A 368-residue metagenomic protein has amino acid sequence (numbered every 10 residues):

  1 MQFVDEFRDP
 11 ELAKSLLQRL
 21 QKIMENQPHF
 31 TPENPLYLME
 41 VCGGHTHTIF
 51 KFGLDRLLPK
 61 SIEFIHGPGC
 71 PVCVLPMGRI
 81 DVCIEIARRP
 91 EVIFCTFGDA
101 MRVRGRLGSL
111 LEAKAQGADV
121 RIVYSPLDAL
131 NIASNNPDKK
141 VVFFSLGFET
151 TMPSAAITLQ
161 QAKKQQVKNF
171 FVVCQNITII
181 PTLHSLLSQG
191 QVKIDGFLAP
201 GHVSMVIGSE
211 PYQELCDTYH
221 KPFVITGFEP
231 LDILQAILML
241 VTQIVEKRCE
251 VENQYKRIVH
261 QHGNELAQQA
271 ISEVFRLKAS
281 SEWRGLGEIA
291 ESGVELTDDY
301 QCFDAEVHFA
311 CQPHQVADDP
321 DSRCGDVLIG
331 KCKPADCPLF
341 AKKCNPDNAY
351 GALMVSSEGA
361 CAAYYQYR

Functional and structural regions predicted by a protein language model:
M1-D138, M152, A156, Q160-Q165 (+5 more regions): Metallocofactor- and cofactor-centric catalytic cores in central/energy metabolism, strongly enriched
V173, Q191-H260: A conserved active-site cap/scaffold subdomain adjacent to cofactor or substrate pockets
N176-L183, G263-L266: Short, conserved secondary-structure transition motifs
Q235-D326: Internal helical hairpin/lid segments
